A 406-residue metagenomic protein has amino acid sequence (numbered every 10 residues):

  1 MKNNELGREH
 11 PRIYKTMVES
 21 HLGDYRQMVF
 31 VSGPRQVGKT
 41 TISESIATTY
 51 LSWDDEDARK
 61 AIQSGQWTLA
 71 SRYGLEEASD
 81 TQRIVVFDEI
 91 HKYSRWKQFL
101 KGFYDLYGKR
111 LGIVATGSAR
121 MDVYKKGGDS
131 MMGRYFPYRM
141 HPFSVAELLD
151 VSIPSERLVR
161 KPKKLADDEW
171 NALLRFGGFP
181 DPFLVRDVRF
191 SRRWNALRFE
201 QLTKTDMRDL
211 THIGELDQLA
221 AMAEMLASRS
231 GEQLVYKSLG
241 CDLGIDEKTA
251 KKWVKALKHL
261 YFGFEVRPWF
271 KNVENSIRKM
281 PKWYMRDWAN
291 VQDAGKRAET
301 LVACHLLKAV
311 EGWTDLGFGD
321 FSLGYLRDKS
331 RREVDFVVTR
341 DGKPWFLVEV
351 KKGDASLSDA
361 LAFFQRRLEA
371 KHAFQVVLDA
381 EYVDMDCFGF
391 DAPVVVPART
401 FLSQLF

Functional and structural regions predicted by a protein language model:
M1-H21: N-terminal pre-Walker A segment at the start of P-loop NTPase domains
K2-N4, R120, Y124-S228, E232-Q233: Interdomain motor-coupling "hinge/lid" segment immediately C-terminal to the ATP-binding subdomain of NTP-driven enzymes
V31: Hydrophobic anchor at the beta1->P-loop junction of P-loop NTPases
K39-T40: Conserved lysine of the Walker
L51-I84: Short glycine-rich substrate-engagement loop in P-loop NTPases that contacts/grips substrate
K97-V114, S118-M121, D129: Conserved catalytic/switch belt of AAA+ P-loop NTPases
F183-P344: Accessory nucleic acid-recognition modules appended to NTPase machines
E381-F406: Domain-level recognition of nuclease-like catalytic cores that cleave nucleotide substrates
